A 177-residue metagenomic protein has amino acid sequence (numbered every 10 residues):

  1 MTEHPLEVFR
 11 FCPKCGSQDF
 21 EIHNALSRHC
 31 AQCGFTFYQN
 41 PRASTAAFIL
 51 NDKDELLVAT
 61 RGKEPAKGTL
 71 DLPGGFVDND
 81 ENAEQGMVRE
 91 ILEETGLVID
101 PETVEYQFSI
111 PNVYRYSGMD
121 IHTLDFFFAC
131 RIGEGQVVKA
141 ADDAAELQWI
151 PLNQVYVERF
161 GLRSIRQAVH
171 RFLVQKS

Functional and structural regions predicted by a protein language model:
T2, N51-E93: Conserved Nudix-box catalytic region and its N-terminal flanking loop in Nudix hydrolases and closely related
P5-F11, L26, A43: Short metal-coordination and nucleic-acid-contact micro-motifs, chiefly zinc-binding Cys/His arrays
C12-C15, C30-C33: Short cysteine-rich clusters marking metal-coordination/redox-active sites
F20-E21, Y38: Short functional micro-motifs and their immediate structural scaffolds
E21-S27: Short linker/helix segments within small regulatory modules
Q32-L56, F76: Conserved N-terminal beta-strand and adjoining loop/helix that marks the start of the Nudix/MutT-like hydrolase domain
F108-Q136: Active-site-adjacent beta-strand/loop module that shapes the phosphate/pyrophosphate-binding cleft
V138-A168: NUDIX/MutT-family hydrolases
